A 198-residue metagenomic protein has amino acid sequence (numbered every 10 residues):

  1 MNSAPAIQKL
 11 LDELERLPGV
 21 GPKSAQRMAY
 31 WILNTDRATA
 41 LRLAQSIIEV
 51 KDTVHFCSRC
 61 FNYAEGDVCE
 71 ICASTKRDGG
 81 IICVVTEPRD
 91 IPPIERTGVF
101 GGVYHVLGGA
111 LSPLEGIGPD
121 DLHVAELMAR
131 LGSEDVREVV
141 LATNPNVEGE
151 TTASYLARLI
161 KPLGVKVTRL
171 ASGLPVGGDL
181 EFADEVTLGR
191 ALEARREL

Functional and structural regions predicted by a protein language model:
N2, T35, T39, E115-P119 (+2 more regions): Catalytic cores of large soluble enzymes that bind and process phosphate-bearing ligands
N2-Q8, R16, Q26-I91: Cys/His-rich Zn2+-binding cysteine-cluster or related metal-binding knuckle/ribbon modules and their
Q8-R16, Q26, Y63, S74-T75 (+2 more regions): S-adenosyl-L-methionine-dependent methyltransferase catalytic core, i.e., the SAM/SAH-binding region
E15, L33, I48, F61 (+9 more regions): Signal for well-folded cores of large energy- and translation-related assemblies
E15, R89-P92, G102-H105, G109-E115 (+6 more regions): Flexible, active-site-adjacent loop/turn segments at secondary-structure boundaries
A25, S74-V140: Extended interfacial segments that mediate partner engagement and assembly in macromolecular machines
M128-V140, N144-L198: Long C-terminal interaction/binding lobes of large macromolecular proteins
